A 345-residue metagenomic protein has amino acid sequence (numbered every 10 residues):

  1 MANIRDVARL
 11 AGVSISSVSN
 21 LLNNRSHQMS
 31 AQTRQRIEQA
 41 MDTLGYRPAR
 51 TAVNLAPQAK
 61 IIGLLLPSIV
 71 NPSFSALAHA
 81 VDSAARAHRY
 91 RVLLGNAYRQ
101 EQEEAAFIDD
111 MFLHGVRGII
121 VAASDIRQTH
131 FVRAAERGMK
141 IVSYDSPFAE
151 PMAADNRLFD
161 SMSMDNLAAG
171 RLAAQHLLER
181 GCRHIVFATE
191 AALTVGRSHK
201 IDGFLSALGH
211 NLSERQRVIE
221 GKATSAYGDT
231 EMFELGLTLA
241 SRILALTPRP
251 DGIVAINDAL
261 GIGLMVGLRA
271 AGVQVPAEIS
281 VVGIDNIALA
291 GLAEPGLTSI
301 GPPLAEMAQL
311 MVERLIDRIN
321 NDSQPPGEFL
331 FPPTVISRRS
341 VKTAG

Functional and structural regions predicted by a protein language model:
M1-Q58, G345: N-terminal helix-turn-helix DNA-binding module of bacterial transcription factors
A2, P57-Q175, E179, A192-L193 (+2 more regions): Alpha-helical recognition/docking segments in bacterial nutrient-uptake and carbohydrate-utilization systems
S14, R117, C182-H184, D251: Short acidic/polar active-site loop segments enriched in Thr and Asp
Q32, P67-A76, G95-E103, D160-L172 (+5 more regions): Hinge/beta->alpha junction and helix N-cap segments in small-molecule ligand-binding domains
L44, A87-H88, R137-G138, N211 (+1 more regions): Helix C-cap/helix->beta junction micro-motif
F159, T238-G345: Flexible loop/turn connectors
H184, E214-Q216, Q274-S280: Short acidic capping loops at alpha-helix termini that bridge into adjacent secondary structure
